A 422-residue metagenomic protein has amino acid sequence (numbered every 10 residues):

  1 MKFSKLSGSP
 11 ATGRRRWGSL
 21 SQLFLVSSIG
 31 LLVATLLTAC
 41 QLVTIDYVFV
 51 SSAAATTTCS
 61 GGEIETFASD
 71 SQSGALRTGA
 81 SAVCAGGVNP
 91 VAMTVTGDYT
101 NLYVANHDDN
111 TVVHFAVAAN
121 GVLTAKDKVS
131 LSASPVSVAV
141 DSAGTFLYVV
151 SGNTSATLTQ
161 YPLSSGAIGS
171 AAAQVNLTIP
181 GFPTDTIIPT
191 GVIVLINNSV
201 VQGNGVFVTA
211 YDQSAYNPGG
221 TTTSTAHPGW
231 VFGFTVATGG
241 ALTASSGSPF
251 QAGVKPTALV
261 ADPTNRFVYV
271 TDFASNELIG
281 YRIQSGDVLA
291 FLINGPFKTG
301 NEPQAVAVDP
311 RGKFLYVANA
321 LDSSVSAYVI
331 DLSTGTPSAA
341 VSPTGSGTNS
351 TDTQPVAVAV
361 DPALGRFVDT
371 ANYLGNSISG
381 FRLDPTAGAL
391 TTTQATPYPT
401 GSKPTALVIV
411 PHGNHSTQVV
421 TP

Functional and structural regions predicted by a protein language model:
K2-L6, W17-L20, V26, G30-A55: Bacterial Sec-dependent N-terminal signal peptides
K2-S7, W17-S19, L25-V26, N197 (+3 more regions): Intrinsically disordered, low-complexity segments
C40-P422: Predominantly soluble domains enriched in secretory-pathway, periplasmic, or organellar proteins
